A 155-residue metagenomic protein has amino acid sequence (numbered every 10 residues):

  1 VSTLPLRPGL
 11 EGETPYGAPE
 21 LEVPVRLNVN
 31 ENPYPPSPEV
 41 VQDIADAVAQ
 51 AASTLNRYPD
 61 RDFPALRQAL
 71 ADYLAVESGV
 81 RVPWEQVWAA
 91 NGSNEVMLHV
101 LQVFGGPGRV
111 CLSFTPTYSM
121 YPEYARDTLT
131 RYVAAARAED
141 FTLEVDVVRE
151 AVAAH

Functional and structural regions predicted by a protein language model:
S2-G92, H99: N-terminal small-domain helix-loop-helix segment of the aminotransferase-like
T54-H155: Conserved core of the PLP fold type I
